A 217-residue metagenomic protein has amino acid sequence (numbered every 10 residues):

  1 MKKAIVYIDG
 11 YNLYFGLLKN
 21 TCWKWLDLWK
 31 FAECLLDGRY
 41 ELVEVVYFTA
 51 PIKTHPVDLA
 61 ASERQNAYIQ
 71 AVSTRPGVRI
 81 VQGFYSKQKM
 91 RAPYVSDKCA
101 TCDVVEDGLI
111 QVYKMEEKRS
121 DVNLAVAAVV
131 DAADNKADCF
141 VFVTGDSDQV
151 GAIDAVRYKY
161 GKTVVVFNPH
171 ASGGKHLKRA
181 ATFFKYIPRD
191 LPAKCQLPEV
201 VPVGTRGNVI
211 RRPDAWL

Functional and structural regions predicted by a protein language model:
M1-V105, L109-Y113, K159, T163 (+1 more regions): Domain-level signal for Mg2+-assisted phosphodiester chemistry and nucleotide/NA-binding surfaces in nucleic-acid
V81-L217: Nuclease catalytic cores that cleave nucleic-acid phosphodiester bonds, predominantly acidic two-metal-ion
